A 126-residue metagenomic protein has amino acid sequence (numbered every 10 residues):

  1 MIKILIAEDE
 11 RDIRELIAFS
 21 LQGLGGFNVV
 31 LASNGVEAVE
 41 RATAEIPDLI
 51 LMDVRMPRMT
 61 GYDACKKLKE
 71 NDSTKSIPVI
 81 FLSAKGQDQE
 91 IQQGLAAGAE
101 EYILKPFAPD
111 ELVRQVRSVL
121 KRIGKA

Functional and structural regions predicted by a protein language model:
E8: Conserved acidic carboxylate
R11-V30: Two-component/phosphorelay signaling modules centered on CheY-like receiver
A18, D63, G86-L104, R114-K121: Alpha4 helix (beta4-alpha4-beta5 surface) of REC/receiver domains from two-component response regulators
L31-L49: Acidic, metal-coordinating helix/loop segments flanking the phosphotransfer/catalytic sites of two-component signaling
N34-E37, T60-K66: Acidic catalytic/metal-coordinating carboxylates
D53, S83: Active-site residues of response regulator receiver
M56: Receiver (REC) domain active-site loop signature in two-component systems and cognate sites in sensor histidine kinases
